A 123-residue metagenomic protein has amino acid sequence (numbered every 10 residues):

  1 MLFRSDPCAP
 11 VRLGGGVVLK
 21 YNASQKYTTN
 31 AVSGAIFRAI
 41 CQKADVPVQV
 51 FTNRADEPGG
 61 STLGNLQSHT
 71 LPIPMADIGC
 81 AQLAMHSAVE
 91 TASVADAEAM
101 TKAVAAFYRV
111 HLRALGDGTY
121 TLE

Functional and structural regions predicted by a protein language model:
M1-L2: Short, small-residue-biased leader/transition segments that mark boundaries at the very start of proteins
D6-S87, L115: Active-site-adjacent substrate-binding region of metalloamidase/peptidase-like peptide-processing proteins
C80-E123: His/Asp/Glu-rich mid-to-C-terminal helical/loop segments that flank catalytic regions of hydrolases
